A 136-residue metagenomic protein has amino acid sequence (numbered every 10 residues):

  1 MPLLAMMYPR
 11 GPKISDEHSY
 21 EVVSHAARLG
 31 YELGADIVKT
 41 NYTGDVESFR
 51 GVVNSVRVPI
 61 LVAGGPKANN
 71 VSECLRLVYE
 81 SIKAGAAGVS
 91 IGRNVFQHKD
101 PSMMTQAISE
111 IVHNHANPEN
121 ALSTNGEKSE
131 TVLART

Functional and structural regions predicted by a protein language model:
M1-V62, A68-I91, Q106-T124, T136: Alpha/beta enzyme core
G44, K99-D100: Short beta->alpha linker loops
R93-K99: A short, acidic, flexible beta-alpha connecting loop/helix-capping segment that sits on the rim of active
